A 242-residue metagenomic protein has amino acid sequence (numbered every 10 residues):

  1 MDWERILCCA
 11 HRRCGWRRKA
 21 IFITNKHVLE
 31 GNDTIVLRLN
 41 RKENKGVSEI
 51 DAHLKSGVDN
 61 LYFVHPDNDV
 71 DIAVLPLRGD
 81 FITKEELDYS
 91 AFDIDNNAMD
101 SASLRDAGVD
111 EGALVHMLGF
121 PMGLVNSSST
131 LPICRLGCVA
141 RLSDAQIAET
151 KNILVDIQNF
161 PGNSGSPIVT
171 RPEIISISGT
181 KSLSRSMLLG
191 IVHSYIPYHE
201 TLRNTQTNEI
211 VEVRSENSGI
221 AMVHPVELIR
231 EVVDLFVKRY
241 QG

Functional and structural regions predicted by a protein language model:
M1-D2, T34-P161, G165, T170-E173 (+4 more regions): Serine endopeptidase catalytic core focused on the charge-relay Asp
M1-I21: A conserved glycine-rich beta-strand in the N-terminal activation segment of trypsin-fold
C8-A10, L142, R171, S194: Residue-level recognition of beta-strand microenvironments
H11-R17, E173-S182: Alpha-helix termini
T24: Cytochrome P450 catalytic-core helices
L183-N208, R214-A221: Conserved catalytic cores of soluble enzyme domains, especially glycine-rich substrate-binding beta-alpha loops
V213, V237: Terminal helix/beta-alpha structural elements that buttress the NAD(P)+-binding lobe
R239-G242: C-terminal recognition in membrane/secretory proteostasis and scaffolding
